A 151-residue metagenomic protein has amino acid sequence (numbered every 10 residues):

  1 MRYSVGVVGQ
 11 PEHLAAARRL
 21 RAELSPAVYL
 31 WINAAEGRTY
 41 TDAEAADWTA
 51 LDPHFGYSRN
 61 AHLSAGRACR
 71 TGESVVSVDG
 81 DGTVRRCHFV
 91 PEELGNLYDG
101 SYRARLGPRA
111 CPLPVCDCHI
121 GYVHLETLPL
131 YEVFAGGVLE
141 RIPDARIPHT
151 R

Functional and structural regions predicted by a protein language model:
M1-D81, R85, F89, G95 (+1 more regions): Radical SAM enzyme [4Fe-4S]-AdoMet core and its adjacent flexible, acidic and glycine-rich loops/tails across
T83-R151: Flexible mid-to-C-terminal extensions adjoining Fe-S/redox cofactors in radical SAM and related proteins
